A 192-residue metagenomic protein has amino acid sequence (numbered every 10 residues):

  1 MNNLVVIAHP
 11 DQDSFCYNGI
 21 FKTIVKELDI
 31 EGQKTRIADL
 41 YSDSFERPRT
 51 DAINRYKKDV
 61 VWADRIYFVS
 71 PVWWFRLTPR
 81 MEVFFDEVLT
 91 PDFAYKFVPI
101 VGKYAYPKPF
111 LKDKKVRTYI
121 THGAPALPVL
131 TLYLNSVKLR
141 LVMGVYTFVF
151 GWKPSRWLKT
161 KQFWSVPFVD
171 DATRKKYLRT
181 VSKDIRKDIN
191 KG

Functional and structural regions predicted by a protein language model:
M1-F97, R179-G192: N-terminal beta1-alpha1-beta2 submodule of the flavodoxin-like/Rossmannoid cofactor-binding fold
N2-N3, I120-G123, T160-F168: A short small-residue
N3, I66, V116, W157-L158: Hydrophobic/aromatic residues located in beta-strands of well-ordered beta-sheets within soluble catalytic
D13, W74, A126, P167-D170: Alpha-helix N-cap/loop-to-helix initiation residues
E27, E31, V69, L111-K114 (+1 more regions): A structural motif corresponding to the C-terminal end of an alpha-helix and its immediate exit/capping segment
I53, R65, K103-Y104, T160: Functional cleft and adjacent loop/helix regions within the main domain that mediate ligand binding or catalysis
V98-F148: Short, glycine-/small-residue-rich phosphate/pyrophosphate-handling segment
P128-G192: Glycine-rich phosphate/pyrophosphate-binding loop and the adjoining helix
